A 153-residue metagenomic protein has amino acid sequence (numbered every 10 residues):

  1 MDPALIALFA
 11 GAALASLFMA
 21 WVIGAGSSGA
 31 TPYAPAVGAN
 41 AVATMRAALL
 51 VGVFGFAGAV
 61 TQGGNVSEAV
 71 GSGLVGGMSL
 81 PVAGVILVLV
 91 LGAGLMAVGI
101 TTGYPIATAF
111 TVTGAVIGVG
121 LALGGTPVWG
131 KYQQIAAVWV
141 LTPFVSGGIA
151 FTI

Functional and structural regions predicted by a protein language model:
D2-I153: Alpha-helical transmembrane segments and immediately membrane-proximal extracytoplasmic
